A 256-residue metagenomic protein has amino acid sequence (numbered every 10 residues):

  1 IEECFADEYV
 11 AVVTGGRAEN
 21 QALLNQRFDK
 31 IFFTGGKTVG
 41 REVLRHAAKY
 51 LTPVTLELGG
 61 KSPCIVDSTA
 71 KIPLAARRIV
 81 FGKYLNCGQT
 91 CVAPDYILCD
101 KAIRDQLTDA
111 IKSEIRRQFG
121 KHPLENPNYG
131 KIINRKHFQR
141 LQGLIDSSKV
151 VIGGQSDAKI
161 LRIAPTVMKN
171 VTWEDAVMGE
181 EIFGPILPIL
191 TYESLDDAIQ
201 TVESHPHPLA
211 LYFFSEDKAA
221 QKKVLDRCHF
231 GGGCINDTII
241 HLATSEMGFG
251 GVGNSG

Functional and structural regions predicted by a protein language model:
I1-A18: PLP-dependent aminotransferase-like
A6, R27, Y50, A93 (+2 more regions): Short loop/turn motifs at secondary-structure junctions
V10-V12, V54, V150, I189: Generic structural signal for residues in well-ordered beta-strands
T14-A22, Q26-R27, G35-E42: Beta-loop-alpha module in the N-terminal Rossmann-like domain of NAD(P)-dependent dehydrogenases, especially those
N20-Q21, A76, I199, K222: Short hydrophobic/charged patches on amphipathic alpha-helices used for structural packing and interfaces
L24-N25, V43-H46, D109-A110, L225-D226 (+1 more regions): Short amphipathic alpha-helical segments
F28, I65, R116, R162-G256: Conserved C-terminal structural/oligomerization subdomain of aldehyde/semialdehyde dehydrogenase
D29-K30, G36-W173, L195-D196, Q200 (+1 more regions): ALDH superfamily catalytic-core signature
